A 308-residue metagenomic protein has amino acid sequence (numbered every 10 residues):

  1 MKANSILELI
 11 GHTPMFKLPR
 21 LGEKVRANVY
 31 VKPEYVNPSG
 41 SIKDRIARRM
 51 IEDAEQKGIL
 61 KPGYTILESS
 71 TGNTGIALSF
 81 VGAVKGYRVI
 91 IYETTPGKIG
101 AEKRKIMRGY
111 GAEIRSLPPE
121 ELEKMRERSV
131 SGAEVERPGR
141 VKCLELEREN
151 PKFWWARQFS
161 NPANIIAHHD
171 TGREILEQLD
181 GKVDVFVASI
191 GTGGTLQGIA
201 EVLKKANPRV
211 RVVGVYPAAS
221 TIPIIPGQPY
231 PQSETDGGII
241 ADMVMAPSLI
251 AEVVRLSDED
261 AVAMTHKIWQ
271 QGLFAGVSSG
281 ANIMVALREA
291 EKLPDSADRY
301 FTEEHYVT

Functional and structural regions predicted by a protein language model:
M1-T308: PLP-dependent amino-acid enzyme catalytic core
